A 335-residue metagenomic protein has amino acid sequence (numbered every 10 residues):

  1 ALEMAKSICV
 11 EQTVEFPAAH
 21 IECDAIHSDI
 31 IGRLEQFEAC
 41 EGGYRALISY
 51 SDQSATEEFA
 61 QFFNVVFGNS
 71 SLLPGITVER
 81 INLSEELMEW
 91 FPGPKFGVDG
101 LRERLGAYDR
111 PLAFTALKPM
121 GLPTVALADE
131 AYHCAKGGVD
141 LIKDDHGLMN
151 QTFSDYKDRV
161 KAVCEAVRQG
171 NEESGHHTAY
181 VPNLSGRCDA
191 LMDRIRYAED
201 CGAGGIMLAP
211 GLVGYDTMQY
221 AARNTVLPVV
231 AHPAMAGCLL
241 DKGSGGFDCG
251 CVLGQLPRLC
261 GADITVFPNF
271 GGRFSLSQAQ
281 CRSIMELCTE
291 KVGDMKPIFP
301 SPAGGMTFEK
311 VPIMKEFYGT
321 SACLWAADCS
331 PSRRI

Functional and structural regions predicted by a protein language model:
A1, P111-A128, T178-A190, A236-C249 (+2 more regions): Active-site mouth loops of central-metabolism enzymes
A1-K136: N-terminal capping/small domains of soluble enzymes
P94-R102, L148-G170, C188-L191, P210-V226 (+3 more regions): Active-site-adjacent beta->alpha loops and helix N-cap segments on the catalytic face of soluble alpha/beta enzymes
T115, G121-L148, D155, V167 (+1 more regions): Phosphate-binding glycine-rich loops and their immediate beta-loop-alpha structural context
L141-D145, A179-N183, L208, V266-F267: Short beta-strand segments at enzyme active-site cores
Q169-G175, E290-M295: Short helix-capping segments at alpha-helix termini
D193-R196, C201-W325: Catalytic alpha/beta core domains of metabolic enzymes, predominantly
C323, A327-I335: A hydrophobic, small-residue-rich beta->alpha segment in the mid-to-C-terminal subdomain of diverse proteins
